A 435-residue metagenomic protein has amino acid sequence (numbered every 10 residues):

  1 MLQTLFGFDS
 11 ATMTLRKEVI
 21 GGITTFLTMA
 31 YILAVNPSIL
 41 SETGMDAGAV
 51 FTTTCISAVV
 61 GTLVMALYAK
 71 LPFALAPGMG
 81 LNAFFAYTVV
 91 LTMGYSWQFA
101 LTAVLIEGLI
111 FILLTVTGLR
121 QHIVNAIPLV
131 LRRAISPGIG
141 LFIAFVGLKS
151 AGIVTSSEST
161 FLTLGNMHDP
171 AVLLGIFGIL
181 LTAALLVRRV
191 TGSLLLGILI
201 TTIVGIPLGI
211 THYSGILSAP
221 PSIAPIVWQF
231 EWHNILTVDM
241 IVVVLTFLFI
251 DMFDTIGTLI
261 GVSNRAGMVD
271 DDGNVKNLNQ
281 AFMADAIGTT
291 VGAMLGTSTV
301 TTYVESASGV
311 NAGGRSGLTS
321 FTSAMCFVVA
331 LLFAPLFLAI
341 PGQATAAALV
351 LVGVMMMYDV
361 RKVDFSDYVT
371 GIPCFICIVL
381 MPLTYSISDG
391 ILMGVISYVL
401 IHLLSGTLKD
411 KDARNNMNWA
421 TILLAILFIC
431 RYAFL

Functional and structural regions predicted by a protein language model:
M1-A49, L162-L164, L195-N279, I429-C430 (+1 more regions): Helix-loop-helix hairpins and the membrane-proximal interhelical loops of multi-pass alpha-helical transport proteins
L2-N36, S57, G78-Y87, L91-S136 (+1 more regions): Helix-loop-helix junctions within the multi-pass membrane cores of secondary transporters/permeases
V19, I39, I123, G192 (+3 more regions): Residue-level signature of catalytic and energy-coupling elements of molecular machines, predominantly ATP/GTP-dependent
I23-A30, V60-L63, L67, L148 (+3 more regions): Hydrophobic/aromatic residues within the transmembrane alpha-helices of Major Facilitator Superfamily
T24-T25, L33, A49-T54, S136-I139 (+2 more regions): Hydrophobic alpha-helical transmembrane bundles of multi-pass membrane proteins
G44-V60: Loop-to-helix transition at the N-terminal end of transmembrane alpha-helices
V59-M79, I110: Juxtamembrane transmembrane-helix boundary signature
M93-P207, T211, F321-L435: Membrane-embedded alpha-helical modules
